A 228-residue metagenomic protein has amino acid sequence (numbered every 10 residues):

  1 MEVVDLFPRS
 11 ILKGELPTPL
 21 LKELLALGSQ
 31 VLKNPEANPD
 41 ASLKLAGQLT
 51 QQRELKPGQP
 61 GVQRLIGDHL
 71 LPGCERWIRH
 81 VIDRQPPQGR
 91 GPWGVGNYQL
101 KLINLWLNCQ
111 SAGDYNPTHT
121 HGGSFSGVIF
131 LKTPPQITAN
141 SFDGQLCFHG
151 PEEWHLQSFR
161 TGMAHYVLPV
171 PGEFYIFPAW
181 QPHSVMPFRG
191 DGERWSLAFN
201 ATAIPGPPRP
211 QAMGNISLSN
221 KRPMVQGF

Functional and structural regions predicted by a protein language model:
M1-V95, G113-Y115, L218: Non-heme Fe(II)/2-oxoglutarate
F7-I11, S126, R194: Short hydrophobic/aromatic beta-strand or adjacent loop that forms the aromatic wall/cage of a ligand/substrate-binding
T18, E152, Q181: A broadly conserved detector of short glycine/acidic/proline-rich loop/turn motifs that flank catalytic sites and bind
K101-I176, M186, A203: Catalytic core of non-heme Fe(II) oxygenases with the double-stranded beta-helix
L156-F228: Catalytic core of Fe(II)/2-oxoglutarate
